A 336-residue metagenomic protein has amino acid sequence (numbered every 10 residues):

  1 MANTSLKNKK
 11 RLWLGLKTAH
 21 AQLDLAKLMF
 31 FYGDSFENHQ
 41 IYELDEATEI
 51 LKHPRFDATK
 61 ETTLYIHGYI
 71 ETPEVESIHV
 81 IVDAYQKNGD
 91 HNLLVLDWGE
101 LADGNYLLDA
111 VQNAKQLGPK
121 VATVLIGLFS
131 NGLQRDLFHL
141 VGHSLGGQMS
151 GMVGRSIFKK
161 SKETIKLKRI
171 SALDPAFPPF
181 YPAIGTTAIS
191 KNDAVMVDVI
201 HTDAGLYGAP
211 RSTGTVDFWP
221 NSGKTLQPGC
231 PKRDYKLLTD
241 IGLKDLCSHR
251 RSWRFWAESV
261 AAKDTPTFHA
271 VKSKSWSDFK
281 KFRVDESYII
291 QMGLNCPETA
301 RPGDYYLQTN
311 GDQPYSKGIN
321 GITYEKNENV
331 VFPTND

Functional and structural regions predicted by a protein language model:
M1-V95, A102-N113, A122-R135, S161-I165 (+3 more regions): Flexible, membrane-associating and regulatory peripheral segments of lipid-active enzymes
I66-G68, H143-S144, D174: The conserved beta1-alpha1 loop
L137-G142, R169-A172: Beta-strand segments within the central parallel beta-sheet cores of soluble alpha/beta enzyme folds
L140-V153: Glycine-rich nucleophile elbow surrounding the catalytic serine of serine-hydrolase chemistry
M152-G154, I170, G208: Tubulin/FtsZ superfamily GTPase core signature
K168-P179, H201-G205, G223: Active-site nucleophile loop of the alpha/beta-hydrolase fold
